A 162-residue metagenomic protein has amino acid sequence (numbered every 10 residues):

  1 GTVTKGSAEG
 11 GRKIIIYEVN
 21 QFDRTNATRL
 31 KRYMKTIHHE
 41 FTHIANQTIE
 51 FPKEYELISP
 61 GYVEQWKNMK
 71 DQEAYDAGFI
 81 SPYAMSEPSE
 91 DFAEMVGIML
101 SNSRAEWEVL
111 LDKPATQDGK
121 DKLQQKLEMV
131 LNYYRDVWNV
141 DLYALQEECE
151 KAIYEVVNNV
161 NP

Functional and structural regions predicted by a protein language model:
G1-P162: Active-site-flanking segments in enzyme catalytic domains
